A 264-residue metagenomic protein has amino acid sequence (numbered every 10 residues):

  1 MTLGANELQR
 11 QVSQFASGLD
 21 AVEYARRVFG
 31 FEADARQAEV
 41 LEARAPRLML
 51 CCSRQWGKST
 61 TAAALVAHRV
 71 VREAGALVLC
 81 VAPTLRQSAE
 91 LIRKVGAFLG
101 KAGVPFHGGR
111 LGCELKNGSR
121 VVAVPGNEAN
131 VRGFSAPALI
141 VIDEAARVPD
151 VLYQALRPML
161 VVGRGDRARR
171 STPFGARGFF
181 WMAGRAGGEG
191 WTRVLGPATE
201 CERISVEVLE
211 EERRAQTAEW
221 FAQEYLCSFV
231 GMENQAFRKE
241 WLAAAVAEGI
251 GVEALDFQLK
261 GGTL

Functional and structural regions predicted by a protein language model:
M1-R47, L255-Q258: Pre-P-loop entry segment of helicase/translocase ATPase cores
A45-V66: Walker A/P-loop
R47-M49, L77-L79, L139, D166 (+1 more regions): Residue-level preference for the first positions of well-ordered beta-strands
Q55, P83, T172-G175: Conserved H-loop
R69-A89: Conserved SF1/SF2 helicase motif Ia
S88-A138: Inter-Walker segment of RecA-like/P-loop motor cores
A97-L99, L139, R147-Q216, W220: ASCE P-loop NTPase helicase motor core
C201-L264: ATPase catalytic-site recognition across NTP-hydrolyzing enzymes
